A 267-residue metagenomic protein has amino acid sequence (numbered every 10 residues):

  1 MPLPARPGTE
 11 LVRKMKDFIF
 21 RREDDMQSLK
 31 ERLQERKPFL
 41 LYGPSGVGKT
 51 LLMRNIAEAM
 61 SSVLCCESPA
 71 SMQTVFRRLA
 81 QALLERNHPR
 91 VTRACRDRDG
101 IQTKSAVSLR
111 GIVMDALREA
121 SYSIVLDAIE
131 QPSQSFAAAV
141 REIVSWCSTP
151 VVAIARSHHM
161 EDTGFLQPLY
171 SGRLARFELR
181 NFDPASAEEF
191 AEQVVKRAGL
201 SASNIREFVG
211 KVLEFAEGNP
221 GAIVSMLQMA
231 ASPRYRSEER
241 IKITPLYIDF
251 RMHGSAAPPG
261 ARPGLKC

Functional and structural regions predicted by a protein language model:
M1-F39, R118, R240-C267: A short, basic N-terminal segment
T9, Q73-R96: Conserved NTP-binding/hydrolysis module of P-loop NTPases
E35-R54: Walker A/P-loop nucleotide-binding motif
L40, L51-L52, P184, V195-C267: C-terminal alpha-helical "lid" subdomain
G43, L126-P168: Sensor-1/coupling segment of RecA-like P-loop NTPase cores
A57-S71: Conserved catalytic segments around the Walker B and adjacent sensor/switch elements of P-loop NTPase domains
E85-W146, S203-F215, A222-I223: Mid-core helix/loop region of P-loop NTP-binding domains shared across ATPases and GTPases
A175-S186: Conserved AAA+ ATPase "SRH/arginine-finger" region at the nucleotide-binding site
